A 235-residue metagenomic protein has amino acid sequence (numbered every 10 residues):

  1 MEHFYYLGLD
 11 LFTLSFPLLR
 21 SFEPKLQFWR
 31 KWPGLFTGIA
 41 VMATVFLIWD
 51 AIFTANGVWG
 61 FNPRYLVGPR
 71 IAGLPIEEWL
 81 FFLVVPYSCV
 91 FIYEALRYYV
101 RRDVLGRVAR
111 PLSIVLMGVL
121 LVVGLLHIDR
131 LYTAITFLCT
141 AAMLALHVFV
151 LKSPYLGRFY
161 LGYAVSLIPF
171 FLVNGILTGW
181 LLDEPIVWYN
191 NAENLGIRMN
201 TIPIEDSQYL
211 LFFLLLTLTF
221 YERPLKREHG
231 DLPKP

Functional and structural regions predicted by a protein language model:
L9-P17, L80-E94, C139-L144, E205-Y221: Hydrophobic cores of alpha-helical transmembrane segments in multi-pass inner/ER membrane proteins, independent
L14-S15, I114-G124, T140-H147: Hydrophobic, membrane-inserted alpha-helices
P17-F22, T140-R158: Alpha-helical transmembrane segments in multipass membrane proteins, preferentially the mid-helix core
F22-Q27, Y99-V100, E222-K234: Membrane-interface capping segments at transmembrane-helix boundaries
K25, V122-A134, L151-P154: Membrane-interface helix caps and helix-loop-helix hairpins in membrane proteins
G38-N56: A generic, lipid-embedded transmembrane alpha helix
L66-L80, E193-S207: Short aromatic-rich membrane-water interface segments that cap or initiate transmembrane helices in multi-pass membrane
P169-W188: Juxtamembrane non-transmembrane "cap" segments at the membrane-aqueous interface of multi-pass membrane proteins
